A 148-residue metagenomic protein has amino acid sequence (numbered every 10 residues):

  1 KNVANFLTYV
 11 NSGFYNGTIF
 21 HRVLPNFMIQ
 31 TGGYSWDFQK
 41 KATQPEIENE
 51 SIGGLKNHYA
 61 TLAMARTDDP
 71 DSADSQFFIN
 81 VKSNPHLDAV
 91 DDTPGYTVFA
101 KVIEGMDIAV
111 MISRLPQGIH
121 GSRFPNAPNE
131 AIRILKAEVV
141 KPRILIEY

Functional and structural regions predicted by a protein language model:
K1-Y148: Cyclophilin-like peptidyl-prolyl cis-trans isomerases
